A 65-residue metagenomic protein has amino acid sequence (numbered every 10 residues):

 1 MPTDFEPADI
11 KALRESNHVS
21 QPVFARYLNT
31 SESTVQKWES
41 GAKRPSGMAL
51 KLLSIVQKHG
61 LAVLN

Functional and structural regions predicted by a protein language model:
M1-S16: A short, Lys/Arg-rich alpha-helix, primarily the initiator
F24-A25, V35-W38: Conserved hydrophobic/aromatic packing and binding residues within compact polymer-binding modules
N29, S40: Residue-level detection of the helix-turn-helix DNA-binding "recognition helix"
G47-N65: DNA major-groove recognition helix of helix-turn-helix/homeodomain DNA-binding modules
